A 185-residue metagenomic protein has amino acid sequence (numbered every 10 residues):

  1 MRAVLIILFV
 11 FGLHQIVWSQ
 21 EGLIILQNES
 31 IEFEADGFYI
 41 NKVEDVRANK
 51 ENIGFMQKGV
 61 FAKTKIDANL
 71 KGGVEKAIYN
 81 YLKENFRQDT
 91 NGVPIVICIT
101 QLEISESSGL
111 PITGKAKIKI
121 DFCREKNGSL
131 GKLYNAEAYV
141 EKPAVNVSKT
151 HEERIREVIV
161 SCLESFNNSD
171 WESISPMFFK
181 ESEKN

Functional and structural regions predicted by a protein language model:
M1-L26: Bacterial Sec-dependent N-terminal signal peptides
F9-G12, E34, A48, S105-L110 (+1 more regions): Residues in flexible loops and secondary-structure boundaries
W18-Y79, K83-V93, L110, S129 (+2 more regions): A structural "domain/chain start" motif
K63, K126, N146-K149: Proline-rich, low-complexity linker regions of envelope-associated factors in Gram-negative bacteria
E84-L130, E141: Surface-exposed short loop/turn segments
E141-N185: C-terminal/domain-edge helix-coil "capping" segments
